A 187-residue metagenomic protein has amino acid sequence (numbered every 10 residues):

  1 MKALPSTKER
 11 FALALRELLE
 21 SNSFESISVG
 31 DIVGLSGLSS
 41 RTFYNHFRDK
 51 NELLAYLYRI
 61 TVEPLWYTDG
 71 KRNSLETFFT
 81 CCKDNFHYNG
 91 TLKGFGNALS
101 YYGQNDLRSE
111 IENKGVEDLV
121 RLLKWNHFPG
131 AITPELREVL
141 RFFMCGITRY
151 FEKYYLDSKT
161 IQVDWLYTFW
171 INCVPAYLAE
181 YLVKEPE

Functional and structural regions predicted by a protein language model:
T7, F11-L19, G115: Short hydrophobic clusters on alpha-helical segments that form packing/core surfaces in small helical domains
F11, L15, F47, L54-Y58: DNA major-groove recognition helix of helix-turn-helix
L18-E52: Helix-turn-helix
S23-V29, K50, P129-E135, E180 (+1 more regions): Short glycine/proline-centered loop/turn elements that form peptide/ligand docking sites
S28-V29, L57-W66: Short, basic, alpha-helical segments at the C-terminal edge of helix-turn-helix-like DNA-binding modules
Y67-N97: Hydrophobic alpha-helical connector segments
G103-G130, P134-R149, A179: Amphipathic alpha-helical packing segments from all-alpha helical-bundle domains
K153-E187: C-terminal peripheral helix-coil segments that are non-catalytic and often amphipathic
